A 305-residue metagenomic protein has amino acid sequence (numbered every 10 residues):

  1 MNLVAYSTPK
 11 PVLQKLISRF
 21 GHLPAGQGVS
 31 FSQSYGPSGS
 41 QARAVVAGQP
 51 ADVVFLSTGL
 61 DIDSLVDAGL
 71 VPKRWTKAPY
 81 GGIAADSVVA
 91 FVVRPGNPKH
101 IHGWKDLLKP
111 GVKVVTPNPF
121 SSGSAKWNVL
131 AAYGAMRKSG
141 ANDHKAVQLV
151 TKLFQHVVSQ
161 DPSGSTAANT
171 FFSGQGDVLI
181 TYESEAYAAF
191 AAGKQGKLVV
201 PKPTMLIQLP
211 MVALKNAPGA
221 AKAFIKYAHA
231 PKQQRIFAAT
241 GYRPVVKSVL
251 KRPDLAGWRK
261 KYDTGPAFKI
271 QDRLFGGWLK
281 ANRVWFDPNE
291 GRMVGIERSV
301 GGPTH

Functional and structural regions predicted by a protein language model:
M1-S121, L255: N-terminal segment of the mature folded domain
T8-Q14, P119-H144: Bilobed "Venus flytrap"/periplasmic-binding protein-like clamshell domains and structurally analogous long
P9, L60-D61, A167, S184-A186 (+1 more regions): Alpha-helix capping/helix-boundary segments
T58, N118, E183-S184, T240: Short secondary-structure boundary segments
I83-V88, V150-F154, D161-P162, A191-K222 (+1 more regions): Periplasmic-binding protein-like
G96-H102, S121, G134-N142, N216-A221: Short helix-loop capping/hinge motifs at secondary-structure junctions, enriched in acidic/polar residues
K138-P203, P210: Ligand-binding pocket segment of bilobal, Venus flytrap-like solute-binding proteins
P218-H305: Extracellular/periplasmic juxtamembrane helices and adjacent flexible linkers that interface with membrane partners
